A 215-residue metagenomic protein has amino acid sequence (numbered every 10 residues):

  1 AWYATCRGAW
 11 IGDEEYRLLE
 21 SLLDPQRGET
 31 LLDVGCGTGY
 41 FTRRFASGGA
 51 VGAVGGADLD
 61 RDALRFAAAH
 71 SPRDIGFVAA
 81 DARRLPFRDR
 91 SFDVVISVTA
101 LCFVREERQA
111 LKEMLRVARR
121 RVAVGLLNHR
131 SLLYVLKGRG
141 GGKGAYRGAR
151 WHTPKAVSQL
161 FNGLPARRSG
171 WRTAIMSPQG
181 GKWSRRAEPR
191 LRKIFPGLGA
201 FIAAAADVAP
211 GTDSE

Functional and structural regions predicted by a protein language model:
A1-Q26, Y40, R44, G181-K182: Conserved class I S-adenosyl-L-methionine
L32, T38-R84: Class I SAM-dependent methyltransferase SAM/SAH-binding core
I96: A conserved beta-strand element that flanks and buttresses the S-adenosyl-L-methionine
T99-C102: Short catalytic micro-motifs in class I SAM-dependent methyltransferases
R108-V122: A short glycine-rich, Lys/Arg-flanked "PGG" loop and its adjoining helix->strand segment in the class I
R121-G148: Conserved class I S-adenosyl-L-methionine
G148-R172: Short alpha-helix
S169-E215: A C-terminal cap/extension of S-adenosyl-L-methionine-dependent methyltransferases that defines the acceptor-substrate
